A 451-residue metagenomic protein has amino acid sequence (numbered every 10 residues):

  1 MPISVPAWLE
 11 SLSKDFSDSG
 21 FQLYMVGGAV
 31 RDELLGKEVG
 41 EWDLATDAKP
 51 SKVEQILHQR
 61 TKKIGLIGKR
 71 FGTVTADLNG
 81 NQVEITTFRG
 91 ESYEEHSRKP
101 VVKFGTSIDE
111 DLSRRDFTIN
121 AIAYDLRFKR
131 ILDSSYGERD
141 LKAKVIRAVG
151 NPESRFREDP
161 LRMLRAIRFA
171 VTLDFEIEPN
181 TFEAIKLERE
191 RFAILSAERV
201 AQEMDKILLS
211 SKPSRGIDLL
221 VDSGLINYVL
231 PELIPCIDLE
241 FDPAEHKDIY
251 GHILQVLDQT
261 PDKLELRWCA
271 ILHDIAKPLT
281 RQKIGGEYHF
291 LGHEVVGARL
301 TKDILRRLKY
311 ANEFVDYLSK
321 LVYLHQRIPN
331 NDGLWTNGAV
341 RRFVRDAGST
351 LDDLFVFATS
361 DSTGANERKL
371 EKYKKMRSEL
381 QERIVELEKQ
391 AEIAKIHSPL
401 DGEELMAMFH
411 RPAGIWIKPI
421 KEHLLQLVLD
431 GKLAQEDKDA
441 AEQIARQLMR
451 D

Functional and structural regions predicted by a protein language model:
M1-D451: Catalytic cores of the polymerase beta-like nucleotidyltransferase superfamily and closely associated nucleotide
